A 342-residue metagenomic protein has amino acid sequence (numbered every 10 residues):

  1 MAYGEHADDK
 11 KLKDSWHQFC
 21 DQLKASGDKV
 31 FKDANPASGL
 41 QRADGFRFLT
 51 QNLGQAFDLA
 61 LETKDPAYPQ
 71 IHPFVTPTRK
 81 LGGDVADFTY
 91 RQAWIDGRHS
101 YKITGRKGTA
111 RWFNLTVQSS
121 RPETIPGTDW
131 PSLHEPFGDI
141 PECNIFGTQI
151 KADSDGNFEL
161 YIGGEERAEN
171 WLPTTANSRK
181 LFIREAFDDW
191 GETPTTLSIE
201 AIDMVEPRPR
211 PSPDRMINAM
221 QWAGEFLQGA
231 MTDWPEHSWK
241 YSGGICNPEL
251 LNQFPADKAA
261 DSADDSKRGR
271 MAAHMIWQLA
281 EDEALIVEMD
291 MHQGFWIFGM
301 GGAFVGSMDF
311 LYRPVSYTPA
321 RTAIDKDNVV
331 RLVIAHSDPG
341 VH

Functional and structural regions predicted by a protein language model:
M1-H342: A compositional/structural signature for long, glycine/proline-rich flexible linkers and loops on extracytoplasmic
